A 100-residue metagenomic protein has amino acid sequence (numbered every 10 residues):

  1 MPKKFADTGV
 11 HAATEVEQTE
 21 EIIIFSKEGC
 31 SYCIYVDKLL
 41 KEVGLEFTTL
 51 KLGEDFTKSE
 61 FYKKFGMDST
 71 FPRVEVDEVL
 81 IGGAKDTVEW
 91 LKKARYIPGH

Functional and structural regions predicted by a protein language model:
M1-P2: N-terminal targeting signals for export/organelle localization
A6-T48: Local sequence-structure signature of Cys/Sec-based thiol-disulfide redox active-site neighborhoods
S31, F56, G82: Short alpha-helical
I34, S59, E89: Alpha-helical elements of the RecA-like P-loop NTPase motor core of helicases
E46-S59: Thiol-based oxidoreductase modules, predominantly thioredoxin-like and allied folds used for disulfide exchange
S59-F65, Y96: Short amphipathic alpha-helix with an adjacent loop that forms part of the alpha/beta core around
F65-E75, A84-K85: Structural micro-motif
V76-H100: Non-catalytic, surface beta->alpha helical segment in thiol-disulfide oxidoreductase systems
